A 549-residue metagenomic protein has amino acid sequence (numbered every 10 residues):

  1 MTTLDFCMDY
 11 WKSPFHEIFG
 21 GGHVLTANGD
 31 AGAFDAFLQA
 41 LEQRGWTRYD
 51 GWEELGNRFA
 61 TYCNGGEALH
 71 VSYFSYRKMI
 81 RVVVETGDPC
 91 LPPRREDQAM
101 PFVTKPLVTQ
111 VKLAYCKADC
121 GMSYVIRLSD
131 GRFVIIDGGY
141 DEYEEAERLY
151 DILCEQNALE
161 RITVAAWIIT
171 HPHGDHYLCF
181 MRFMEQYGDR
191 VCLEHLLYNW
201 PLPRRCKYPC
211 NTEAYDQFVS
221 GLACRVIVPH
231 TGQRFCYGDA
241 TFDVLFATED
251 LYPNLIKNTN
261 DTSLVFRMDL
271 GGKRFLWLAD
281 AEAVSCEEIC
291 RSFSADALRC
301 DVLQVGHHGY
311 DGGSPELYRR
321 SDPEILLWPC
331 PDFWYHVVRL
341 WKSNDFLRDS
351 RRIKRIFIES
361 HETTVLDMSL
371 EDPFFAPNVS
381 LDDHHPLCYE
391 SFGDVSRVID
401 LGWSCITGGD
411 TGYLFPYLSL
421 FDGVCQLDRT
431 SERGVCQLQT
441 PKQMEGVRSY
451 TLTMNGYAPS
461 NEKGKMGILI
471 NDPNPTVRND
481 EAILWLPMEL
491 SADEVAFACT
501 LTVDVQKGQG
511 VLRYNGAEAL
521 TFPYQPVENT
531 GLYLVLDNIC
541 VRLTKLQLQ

Functional and structural regions predicted by a protein language model:
M1-N28, G87-P92: Compositionally biased P/S/T/G-rich terminal and signal peptide-adjacent segments that lie outside catalytic cores
D88-I162, V228-R299, V365-H385: Core dinuclear metal-dependent hydrolase active-site scaffold
D97-V103, R190, H195-L197, P201-N260 (+1 more regions): Binuclear metal-ion centers of metallo-dependent hydrolases, dominated by the metallo-beta-lactamase
S129-V134, Y143-Y198, S292-Y310, D322-L326: Active-site metal-binding motif and surrounding structural segment of the metallo-beta-lactamase
S380-T411: Extracellular carbohydrate-recognition regions
F392, C499-F522: Carbohydrate-binding surfaces in secreted/extracellular proteins
L414-G434: Short carbohydrate-recognition loop motifs
L427-P487: Secretory/extracellular carbohydrate-interaction modules and structurally similar beta-sandwich "look-alikes"
